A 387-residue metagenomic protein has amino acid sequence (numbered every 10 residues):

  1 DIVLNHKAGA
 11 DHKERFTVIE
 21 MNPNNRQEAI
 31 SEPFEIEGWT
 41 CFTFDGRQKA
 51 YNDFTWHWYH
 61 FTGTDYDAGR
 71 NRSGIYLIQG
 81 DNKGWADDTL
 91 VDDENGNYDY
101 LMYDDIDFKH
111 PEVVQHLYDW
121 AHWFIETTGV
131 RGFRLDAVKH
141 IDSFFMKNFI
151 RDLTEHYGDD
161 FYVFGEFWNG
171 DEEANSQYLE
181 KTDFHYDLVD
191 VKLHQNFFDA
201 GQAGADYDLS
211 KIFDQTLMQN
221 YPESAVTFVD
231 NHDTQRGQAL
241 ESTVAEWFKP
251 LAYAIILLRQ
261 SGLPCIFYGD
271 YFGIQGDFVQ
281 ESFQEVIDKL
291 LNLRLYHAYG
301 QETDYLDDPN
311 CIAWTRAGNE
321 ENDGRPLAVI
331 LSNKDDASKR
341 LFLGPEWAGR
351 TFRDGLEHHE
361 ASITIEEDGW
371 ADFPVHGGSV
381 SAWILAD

Functional and structural regions predicted by a protein language model:
D1, D107-P111, D136, T243: Charge-dense, low-complexity intrinsically disordered segments
I2-A10: Substrate-binding cleft of carbohydrate-active enzyme catalytic domains
N5, R15-H57, H116-D387: Active-site-proximal helices and loops of the catalytic beta/alpha 8
F54-E112, E126: Long, low-complexity, polar/charged, intrinsically disordered or flexibly structured peripheral segments
